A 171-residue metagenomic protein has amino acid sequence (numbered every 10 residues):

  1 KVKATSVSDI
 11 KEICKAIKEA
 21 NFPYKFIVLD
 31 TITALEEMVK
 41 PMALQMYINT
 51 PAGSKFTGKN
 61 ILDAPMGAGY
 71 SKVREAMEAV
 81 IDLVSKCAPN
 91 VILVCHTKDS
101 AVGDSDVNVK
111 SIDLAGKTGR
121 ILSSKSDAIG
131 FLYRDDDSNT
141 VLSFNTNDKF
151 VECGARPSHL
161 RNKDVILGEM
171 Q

Functional and structural regions predicted by a protein language model:
K1-F26, K163, G168-Q171: Basic, amphipathic N-terminal segments that precede the first structured/catalytic domain
A16-A20, M38, V94, K125 (+1 more regions): Conserved, well-folded catalytic cores of nucleic-acid-processing and energy-transducing macromolecular machines
F22, C87, S124: Structured loop/turn residues at beta-strand edges in well-structured enzyme cores
K25, P89-N90, D127: Conserved acidic residues
I32-I121: P-loop NTPase motor core
L83, K98-Q171: Conserved GTP-binding G-domain of TRAFAC-class P-loop NTPases and closely related GTPase folds
